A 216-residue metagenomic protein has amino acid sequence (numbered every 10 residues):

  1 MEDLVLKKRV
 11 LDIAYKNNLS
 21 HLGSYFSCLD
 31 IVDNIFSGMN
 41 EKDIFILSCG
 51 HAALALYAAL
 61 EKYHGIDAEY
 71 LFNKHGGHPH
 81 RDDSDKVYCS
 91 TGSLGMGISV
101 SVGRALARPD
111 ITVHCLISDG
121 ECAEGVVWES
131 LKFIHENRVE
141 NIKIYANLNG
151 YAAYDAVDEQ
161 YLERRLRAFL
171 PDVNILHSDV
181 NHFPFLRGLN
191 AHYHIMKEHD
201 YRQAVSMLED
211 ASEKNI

Functional and structural regions predicted by a protein language model:
M1-K8, L54, I66, Q160 (+1 more regions): Generic alpha-helical secondary structure signal
E2-L19, N147: N-terminal capping segment at the start of a domain
D3-L11, Y57, E69-F72, R202-E209: Generic detector of well-ordered alpha-helical segments enriched in charged/polar residues, highlighting helical
L4, L22-L29, G50, A156 (+3 more regions): Electropositive phosphate-/nucleotide-binding environments in soluble metabolic enzymes
L11-N137: Cofactor-binding active-site loop characterized by glycine-rich and histidine/acidic residues
H78-I216: Glycine-rich ThDP/TPP pyrophosphate-binding loop and its adjacent helix/strand module within ThDP-dependent enzymes
